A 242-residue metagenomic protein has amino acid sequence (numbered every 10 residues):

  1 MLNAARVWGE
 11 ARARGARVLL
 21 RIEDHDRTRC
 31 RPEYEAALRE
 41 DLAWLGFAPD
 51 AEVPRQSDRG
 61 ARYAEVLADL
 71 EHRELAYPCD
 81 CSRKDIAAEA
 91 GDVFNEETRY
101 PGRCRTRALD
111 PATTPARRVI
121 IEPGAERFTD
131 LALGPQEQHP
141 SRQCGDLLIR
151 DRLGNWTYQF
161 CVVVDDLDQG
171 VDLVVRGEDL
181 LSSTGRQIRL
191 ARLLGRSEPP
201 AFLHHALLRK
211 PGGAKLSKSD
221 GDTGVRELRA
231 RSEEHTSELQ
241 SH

Functional and structural regions predicted by a protein language model:
M1-F94, D179-S197: N-terminal Rossmann-like or analogous alpha/beta NTP/dinucleotide-binding catalytic cores that position adenine
M1-L2, E234-S241: Conserved small/polar residues in nucleotide/adenosyl-binding loops
G15-A16, G46, E74, G102 (+6 more regions): Glycine-centered flexibility sites
H25, L207-R209, L239: Hydrophobic pocket-lining residues within nucleotide cofactor-binding pockets
V53-P54, A76, F202-L207, T236: Conserved beta-strand scaffold positions in the cores of enzyme catalytic domains, especially in NTP/NDP-utilizing
R83-S217, G224-R229: Active-site cores that bind ATP or allylic diphosphates and position pyrophosphate for catalysis
S217-S219, S241: Short linear Ser/Thr-Pro motifs
